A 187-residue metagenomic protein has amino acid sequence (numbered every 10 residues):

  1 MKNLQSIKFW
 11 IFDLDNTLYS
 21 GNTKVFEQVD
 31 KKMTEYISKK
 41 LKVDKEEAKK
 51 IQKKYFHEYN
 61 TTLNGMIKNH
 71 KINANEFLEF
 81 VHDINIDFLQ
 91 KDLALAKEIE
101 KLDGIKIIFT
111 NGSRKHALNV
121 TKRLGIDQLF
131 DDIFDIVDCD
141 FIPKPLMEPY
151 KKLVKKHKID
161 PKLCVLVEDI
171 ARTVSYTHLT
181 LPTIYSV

Functional and structural regions predicted by a protein language model:
N3-F12, T17-L95, K115: N-terminal helical cap/lid subdomain that shapes the substrate entry/recognition surface in HAD-like hydrolases
L4-I7, D103, P161-L163: A general structural motif
F9-I11, I107, V165: Hydrophobic "anchor" residues on beta-strands that sit immediately upstream of conserved functional sites
K68-K71, L102-I105, I126-L129, D160: Short glycine/proline-enriched coil/turn segments at helix->beta-strand junctions
F77-I86, A96-T121, I136: Substrate-recognition element of Asp-dependent hydrolases with the DxDx(T/V) motif
S113-V165, A171: Substrate-recognition "cap/lid" segment bordering the active-site pocket of phosphatases
D169-L179: Acidic, divalent-metal-coordinating active-site segment for phosphoryl/phosphodiester hydrolysis, typified by short
H178-V187: Single conserved hydrophobic/aromatic residue that forms the stacking wall/gate of nucleotide- or nucleobase-binding
